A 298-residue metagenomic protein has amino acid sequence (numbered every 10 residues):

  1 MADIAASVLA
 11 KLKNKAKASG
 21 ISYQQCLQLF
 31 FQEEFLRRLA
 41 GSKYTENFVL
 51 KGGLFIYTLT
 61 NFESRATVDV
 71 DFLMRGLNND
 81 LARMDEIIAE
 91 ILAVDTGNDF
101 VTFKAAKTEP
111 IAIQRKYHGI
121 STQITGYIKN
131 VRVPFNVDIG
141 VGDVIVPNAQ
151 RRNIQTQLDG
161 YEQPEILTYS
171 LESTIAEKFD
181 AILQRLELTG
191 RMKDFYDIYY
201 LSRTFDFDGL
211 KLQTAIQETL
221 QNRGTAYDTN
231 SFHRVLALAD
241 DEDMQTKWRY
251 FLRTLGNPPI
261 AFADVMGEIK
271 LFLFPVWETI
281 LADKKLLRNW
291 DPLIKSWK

Functional and structural regions predicted by a protein language model:
M1-F48, T58-A66, V70-K298: Structured mid-to-C-terminal alpha-helical surface segments
F55: N-terminal, charged/glycine-rich beta-strand/loop interface patches
